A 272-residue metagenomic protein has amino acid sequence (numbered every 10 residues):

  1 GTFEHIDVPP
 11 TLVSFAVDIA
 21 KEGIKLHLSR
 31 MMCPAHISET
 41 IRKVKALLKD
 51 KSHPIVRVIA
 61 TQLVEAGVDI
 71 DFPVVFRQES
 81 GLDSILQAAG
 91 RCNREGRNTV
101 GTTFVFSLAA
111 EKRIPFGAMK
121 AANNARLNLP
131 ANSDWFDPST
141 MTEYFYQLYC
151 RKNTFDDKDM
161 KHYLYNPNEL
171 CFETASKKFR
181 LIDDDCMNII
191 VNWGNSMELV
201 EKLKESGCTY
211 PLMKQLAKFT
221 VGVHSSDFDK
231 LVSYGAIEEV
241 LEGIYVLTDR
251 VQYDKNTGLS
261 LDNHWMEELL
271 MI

Functional and structural regions predicted by a protein language model:
G1-E4: Conserved RecA-like ASCE P-loop NTPase motor core of nucleic-acid helicases/translocases
I6-T11, F15-L28, M32-P34, S38 (+3 more regions): C-terminal helicase lobe and adjacent C-terminal extensions/tails of nucleic-acid helicase motors
K21-I24, V68-V74: Short, surface-exposed connector motifs at secondary-structure boundaries
C33-T61: Conserved helicase ATPase core of P-loop NTP-dependent helicases/translocases
I55-V64, V68-F72, M187-N192: Beta-edge loop/turn motif
R57, V74, T102-F104: Structural motif
